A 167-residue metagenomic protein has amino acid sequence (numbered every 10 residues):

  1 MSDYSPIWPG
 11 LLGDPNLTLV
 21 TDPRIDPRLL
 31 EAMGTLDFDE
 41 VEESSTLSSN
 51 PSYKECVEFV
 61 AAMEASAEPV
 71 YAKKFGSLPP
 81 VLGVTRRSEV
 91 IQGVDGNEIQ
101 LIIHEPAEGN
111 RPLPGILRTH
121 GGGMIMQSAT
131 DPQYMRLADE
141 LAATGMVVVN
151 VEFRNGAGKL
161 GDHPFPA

Functional and structural regions predicted by a protein language model:
M1-E98, I103: A glycine/proline-hinged amphipathic helix-loop "lid/cap" segment that gates access to hydrophobic ligand pockets
G96, E108-N110: Short strand-connecting beta-turns/loops that link adjacent beta-strands
L101, R111-G123: Short beta-strand element of the alpha/beta-hydrolase
I103-E108, N155: Short, low-complexity Ser/Thr-rich regulatory SLiMs
S128-A129, Q133, L137, V149-A167: Catalytic nucleophile-loop/oxyanion-hole region of alpha/beta-hydrolase and closely related hydrolase-like folds
A142-V149: A fold-wide structural signal in alpha/beta-hydrolase
